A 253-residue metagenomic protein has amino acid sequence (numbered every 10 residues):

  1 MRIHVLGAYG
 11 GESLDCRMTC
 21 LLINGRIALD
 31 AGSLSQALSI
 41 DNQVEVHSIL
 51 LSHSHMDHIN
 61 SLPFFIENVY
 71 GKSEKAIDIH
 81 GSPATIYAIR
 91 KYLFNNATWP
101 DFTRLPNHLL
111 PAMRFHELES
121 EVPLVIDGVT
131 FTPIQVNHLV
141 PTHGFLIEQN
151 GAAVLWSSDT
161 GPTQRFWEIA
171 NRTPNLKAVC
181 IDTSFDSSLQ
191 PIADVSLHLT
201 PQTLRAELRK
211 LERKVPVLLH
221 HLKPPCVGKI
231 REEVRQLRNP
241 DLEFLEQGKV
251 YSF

Functional and structural regions predicted by a protein language model:
M1-N42, H143-D159: Conserved beta-strand hairpin/beta-sheet module of binuclear metal-dependent hydrolase folds, prominently
A8-Y9, R26, A31-S33, S54 (+5 more regions): Active-site metal-binding loops of divalent metal-dependent hydrolases
I27, S48-L50, V129, A152-V154 (+2 more regions): Structural motif
S35-G81, L176-K177: Active-site metal-binding motif and surrounding structural segment of the metallo-beta-lactamase
L38-Q43, L124-D127, W167-R172, F253: Short amphipathic alpha-helix with an adjacent loop that forms part of the alpha/beta core around
F64-E67, K91, A206: Short, well-ordered alpha-helices that flank and scaffold nucleotide-derived cofactor binding pockets
A84-T142, Q149-N150, N239-S252: Metallo-beta-lactamase
T163-S252: Cap/insert and terminal regions of metallo-dependent hydrolase folds
